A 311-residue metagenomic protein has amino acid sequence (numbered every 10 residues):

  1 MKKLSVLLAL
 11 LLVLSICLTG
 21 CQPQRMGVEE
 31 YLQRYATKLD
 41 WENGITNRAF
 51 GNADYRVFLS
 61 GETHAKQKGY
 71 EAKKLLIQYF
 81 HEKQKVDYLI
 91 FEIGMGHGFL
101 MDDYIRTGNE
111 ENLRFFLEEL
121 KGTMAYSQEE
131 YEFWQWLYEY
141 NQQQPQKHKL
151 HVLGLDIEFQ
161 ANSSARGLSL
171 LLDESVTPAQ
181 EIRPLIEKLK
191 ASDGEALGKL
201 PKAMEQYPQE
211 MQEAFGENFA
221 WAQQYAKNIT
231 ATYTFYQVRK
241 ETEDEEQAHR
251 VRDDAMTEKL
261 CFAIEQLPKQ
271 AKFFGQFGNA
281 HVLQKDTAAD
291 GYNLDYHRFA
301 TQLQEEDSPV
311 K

Functional and structural regions predicted by a protein language model:
M1-S5: Positively charged n-region of N-terminal signal peptides that target proteins for export
L8-L14: Hydrophobic helical h-region of N-terminal Sec-dependent signal peptides in bacterial secretory/periplasmic proteins
I16-G20: C-terminal motif of bacterial Sec signal peptides marking the signal peptidase cleavage site
C21-K311: Compositional signal for N-terminal targeting/processing segments
